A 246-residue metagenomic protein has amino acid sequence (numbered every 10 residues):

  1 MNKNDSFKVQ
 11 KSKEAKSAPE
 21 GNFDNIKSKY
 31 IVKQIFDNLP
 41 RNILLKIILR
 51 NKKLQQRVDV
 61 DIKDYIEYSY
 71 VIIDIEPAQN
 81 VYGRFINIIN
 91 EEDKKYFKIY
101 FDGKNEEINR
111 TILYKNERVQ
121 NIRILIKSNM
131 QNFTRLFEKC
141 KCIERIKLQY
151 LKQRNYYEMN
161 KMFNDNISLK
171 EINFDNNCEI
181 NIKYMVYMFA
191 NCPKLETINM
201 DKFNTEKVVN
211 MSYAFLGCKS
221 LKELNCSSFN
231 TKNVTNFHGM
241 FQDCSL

Functional and structural regions predicted by a protein language model:
M1-N105, T111-E117, N121-M130, R135 (+1 more regions): Cullin-RING E3 adaptor/co-adaptor recruitment helices
K13-K16, M188, F203, S212 (+1 more regions): N-terminal cationic amphipathic segment used for targeting or macromolecule association
K33, T134-R135, N160-K161, V186-Y187 (+2 more regions): Register-specific detector for alpha-helical tandem repeat solenoids, activating on a conserved position within each
I43-I48, D64-Y68, Q120-S128, C142-N155 (+4 more regions): Structural signature of tandem-repeat unit edges
N164, A190, L216-G217: Predominantly recognizes leucine-rich repeat
Q242: Short, well-ordered alpha-helices that flank and scaffold nucleotide-derived cofactor binding pockets
